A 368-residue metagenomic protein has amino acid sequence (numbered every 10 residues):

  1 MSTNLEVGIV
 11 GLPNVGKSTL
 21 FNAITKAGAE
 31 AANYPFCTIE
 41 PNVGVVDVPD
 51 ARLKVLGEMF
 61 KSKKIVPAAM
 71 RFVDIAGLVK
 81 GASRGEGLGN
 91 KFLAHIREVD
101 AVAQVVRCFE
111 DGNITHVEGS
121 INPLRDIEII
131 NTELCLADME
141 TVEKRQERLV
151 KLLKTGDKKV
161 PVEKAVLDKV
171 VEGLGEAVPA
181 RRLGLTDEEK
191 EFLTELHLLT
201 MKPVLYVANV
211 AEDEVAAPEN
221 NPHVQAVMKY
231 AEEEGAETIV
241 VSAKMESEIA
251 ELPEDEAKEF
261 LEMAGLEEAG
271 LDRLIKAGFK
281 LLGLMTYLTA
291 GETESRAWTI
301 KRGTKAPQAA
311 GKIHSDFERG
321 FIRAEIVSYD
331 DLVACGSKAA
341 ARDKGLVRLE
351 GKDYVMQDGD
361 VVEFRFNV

Functional and structural regions predicted by a protein language model:
M1-T115, E143-K144: Conserved G1/Walker A P-loop phosphate-binding module
M1-V10, V15, F21, R148-V355 (+1 more regions): C-terminal-of-GTPase-core extension/linker across diverse P-loop GTPases
S18, P35, R71, F109 (+5 more regions): Generic signal for short, ordered secondary-structure residues within or immediately flanking folded domains
A27-P35, N42-G44, R52-V55, R84 (+11 more regions): Glycine-rich, flexible loop/turn motifs
F36, D50-L53, V66-F72, E86-D100 (+9 more regions): Amphipathic alpha-helical transducer elements in NTP-driven molecular machines
F36, P41-G44, A51-L53, E58-I65 (+14 more regions): Short capping/connector residues at structural and topological boundaries
G44-P49, A76-E86, R97-V160, G173-T186 (+1 more regions): Conserved Switch II/interswitch segment of TRAFAC-class P-loop GTPases
